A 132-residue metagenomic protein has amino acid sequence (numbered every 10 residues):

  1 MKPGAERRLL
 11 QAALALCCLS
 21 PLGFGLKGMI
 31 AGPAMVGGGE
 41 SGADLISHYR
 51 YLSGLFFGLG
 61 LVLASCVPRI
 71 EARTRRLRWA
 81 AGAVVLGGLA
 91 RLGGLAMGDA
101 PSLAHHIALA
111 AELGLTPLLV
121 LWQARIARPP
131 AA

Functional and structural regions predicted by a protein language model:
M1-S20: Cytosolic juxtamembrane helix and N-cap/initiation of the first transmembrane helix
L19, G23-K27, L45-V67, G82-L86: Core segments of alpha-helical transmembrane spans in multipass integral membrane proteins
L26, L63-A64, R91-G93, P117: Alpha-helical transmembrane segments of multipass membrane proteins
L26-V36: Short membrane-interface helical motifs at transmembrane helix boundaries in multi-pass membrane transporters
G39-I46, A100-A111: Non-cytosolic membrane-interface motifs at loop->transmembrane helix junctions
A72-A83: Membrane-interfacial loop-to-transmembrane alpha-helix junctions, especially the N-terminal start
L89-H106, A124: Membrane-helix boundary connector in multi-pass membrane proteins
G114-A132: Membrane-water interface at the C-terminal end of transmembrane alpha helices
